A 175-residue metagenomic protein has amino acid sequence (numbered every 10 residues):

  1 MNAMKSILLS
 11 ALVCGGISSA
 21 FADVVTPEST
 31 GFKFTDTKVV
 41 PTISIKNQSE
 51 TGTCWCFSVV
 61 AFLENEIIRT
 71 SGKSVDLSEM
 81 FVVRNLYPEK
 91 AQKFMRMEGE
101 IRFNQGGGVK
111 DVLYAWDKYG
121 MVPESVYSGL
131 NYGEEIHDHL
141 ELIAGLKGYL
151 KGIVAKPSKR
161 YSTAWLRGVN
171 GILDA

Functional and structural regions predicted by a protein language model:
M1-S6: Positively charged n-region of N-terminal signal peptides that target proteins for export
I7-G16: Bacterial N-terminal signal peptides
I17-A22: Sec/Tat signal peptide C-region and signal peptidase I cleavage site
V24-A175: Catalytic-core signature of thiol
